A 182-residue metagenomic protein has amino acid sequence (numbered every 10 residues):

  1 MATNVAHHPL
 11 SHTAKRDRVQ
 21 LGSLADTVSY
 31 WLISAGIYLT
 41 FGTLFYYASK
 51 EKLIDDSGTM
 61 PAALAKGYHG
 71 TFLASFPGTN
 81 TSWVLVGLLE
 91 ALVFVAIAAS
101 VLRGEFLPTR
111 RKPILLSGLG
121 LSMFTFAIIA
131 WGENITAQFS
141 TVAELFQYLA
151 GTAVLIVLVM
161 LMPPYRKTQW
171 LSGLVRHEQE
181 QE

Functional and structural regions predicted by a protein language model:
A2-E51, S82-L88, L92-E182: Extended, low-polarity transmembrane helix blocks
L53-G78: Membrane-interface interhelical connector segments
